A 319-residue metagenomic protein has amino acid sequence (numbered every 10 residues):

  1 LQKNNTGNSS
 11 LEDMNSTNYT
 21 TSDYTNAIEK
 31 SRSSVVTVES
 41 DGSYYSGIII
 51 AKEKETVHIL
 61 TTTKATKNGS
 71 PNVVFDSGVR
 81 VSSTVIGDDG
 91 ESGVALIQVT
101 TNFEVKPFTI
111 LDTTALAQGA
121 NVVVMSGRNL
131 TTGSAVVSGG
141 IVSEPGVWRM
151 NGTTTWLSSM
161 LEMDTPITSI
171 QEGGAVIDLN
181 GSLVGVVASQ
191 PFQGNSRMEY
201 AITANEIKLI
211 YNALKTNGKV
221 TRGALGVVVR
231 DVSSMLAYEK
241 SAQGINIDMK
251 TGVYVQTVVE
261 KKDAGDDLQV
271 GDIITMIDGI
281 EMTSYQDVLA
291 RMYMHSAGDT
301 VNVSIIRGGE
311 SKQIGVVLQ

Functional and structural regions predicted by a protein language model:
L1-N4, T84-I86, Q98-V99, N180 (+1 more regions): C-terminal recognition in membrane/secretory proteostasis and scaffolding
L1-T37, Y44, G69-S70, M150: N-terminal, intrinsically disordered, polar/charged segments of Gram-positive cell-envelope systems that serve as
T21-T25, V35-I59, R80-S82, P107 (+3 more regions): A conserved glycine-rich beta-strand in the N-terminal activation segment of trypsin-fold
S33-V38, G47, V57, T61 (+16 more regions): Terminal peptide-recognition signature
Y44, S70-P71, V105, S126-G139 (+3 more regions): Active-site loop architecture of trypsin-fold serine endopeptidases
K52-A95, V99-E104: Catalytic-histidine neighborhood of serine endopeptidases, predominantly the chymotrypsin-like S1/PA family
A65-K67, I110, L116-A117, I177 (+2 more regions): Short, well-ordered loop/turn sites that connect or cap secondary structure elements
L111-S134: Short glycine/Trp-rich loop-beta-loop segment that forms part of the substrate-binding cleft
